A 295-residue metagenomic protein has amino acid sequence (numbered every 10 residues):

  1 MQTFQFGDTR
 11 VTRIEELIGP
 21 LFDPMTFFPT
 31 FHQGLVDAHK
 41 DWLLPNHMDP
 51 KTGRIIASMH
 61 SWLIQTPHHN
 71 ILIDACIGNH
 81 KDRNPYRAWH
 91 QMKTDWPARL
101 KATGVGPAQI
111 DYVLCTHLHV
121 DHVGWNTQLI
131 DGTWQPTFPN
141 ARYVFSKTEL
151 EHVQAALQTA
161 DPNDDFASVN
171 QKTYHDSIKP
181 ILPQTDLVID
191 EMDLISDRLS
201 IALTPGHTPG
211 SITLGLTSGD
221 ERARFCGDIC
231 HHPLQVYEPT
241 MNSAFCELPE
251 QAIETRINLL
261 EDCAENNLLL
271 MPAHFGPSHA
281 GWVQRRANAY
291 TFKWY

Functional and structural regions predicted by a protein language model:
M1-K101, Q109-Y112, D220-G227: Metallo-beta-lactamase
E16-L17, A75-G78, L118, T148-E149 (+3 more regions): Active-site metal-binding loops of divalent metal-dependent hydrolases
N46-T52, D131-G132, I201-A202: Short, P/G- and charge-enriched loop/turn segments at secondary-structure junctions
R87-H90, T94-A98, G219-Y295: Cap/insert and terminal regions of metallo-dependent hydrolase folds
Q91-V105, Q109, T137-L203, Q251-N267: Metallo-beta-lactamase
I110-D121: Metallo-beta-lactamase
V123-T133, W282-V283: Metal-dependent catalytic neighborhoods of phosphoester/phosphodiester hydrolases
V123-W125, S200-I212: Active-site glycine- and acidic-residue-rich loops that bind and position anionic ligands or nucleotide-like cofactors
